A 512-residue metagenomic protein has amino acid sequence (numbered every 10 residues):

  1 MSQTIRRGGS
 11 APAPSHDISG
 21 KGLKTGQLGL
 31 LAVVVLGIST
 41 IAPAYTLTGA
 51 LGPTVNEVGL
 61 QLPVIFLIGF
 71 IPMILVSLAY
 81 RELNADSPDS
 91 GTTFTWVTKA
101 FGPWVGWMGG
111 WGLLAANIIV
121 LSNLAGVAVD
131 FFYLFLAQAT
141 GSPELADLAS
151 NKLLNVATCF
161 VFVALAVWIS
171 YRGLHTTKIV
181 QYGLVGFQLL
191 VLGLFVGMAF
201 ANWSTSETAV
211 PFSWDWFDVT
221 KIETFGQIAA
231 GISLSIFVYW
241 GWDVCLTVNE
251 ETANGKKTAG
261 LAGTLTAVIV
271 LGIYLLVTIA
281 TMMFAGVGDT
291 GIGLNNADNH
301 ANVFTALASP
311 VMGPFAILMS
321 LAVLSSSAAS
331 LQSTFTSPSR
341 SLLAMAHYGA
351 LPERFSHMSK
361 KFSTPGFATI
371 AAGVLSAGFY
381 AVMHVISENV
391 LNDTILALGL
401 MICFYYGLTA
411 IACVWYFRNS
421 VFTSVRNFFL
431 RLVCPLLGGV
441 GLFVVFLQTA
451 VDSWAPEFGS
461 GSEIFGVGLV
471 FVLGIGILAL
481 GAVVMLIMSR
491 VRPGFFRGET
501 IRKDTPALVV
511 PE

Functional and structural regions predicted by a protein language model:
M1-L51, N56-L60, M73-L78, M488-E512: Membrane-interface "cap" regions at the ends of multi-pass membrane proteins
S15, G20, T95-T98, A125-L154 (+7 more regions): Helix-loop-helix connectors at the membrane interface of multi-pass transporters/channels
S19-G22, L62-P63, A139-L154, Y182-I317: Helix-loop-helix junctions that connect adjacent transmembrane segments in multi-pass membrane transporters
G22, F355-F362, Y406-A455, E463-V470: C-terminal membrane-solvent junction of multi-pass transporters and transport-like membrane proteins
T46-K152, I269, L469-A482: Extracellular loop-to-transmembrane helix junctions
T95-V97, G102, L134-A139, W216-D218 (+2 more regions): TM-loop-TM module centered on a large, flexible mid-protein loop between adjacent transmembrane helices in multi-pass
G112-V127, Y239-T252, P314-E353, I395-L396: Membrane-helix boundary/coupling elements in multi-pass transport proteins
L154-S206, G263-A267, M401-Y406, Y416 (+1 more regions): Membrane-interface loop-to-helix entry segments
